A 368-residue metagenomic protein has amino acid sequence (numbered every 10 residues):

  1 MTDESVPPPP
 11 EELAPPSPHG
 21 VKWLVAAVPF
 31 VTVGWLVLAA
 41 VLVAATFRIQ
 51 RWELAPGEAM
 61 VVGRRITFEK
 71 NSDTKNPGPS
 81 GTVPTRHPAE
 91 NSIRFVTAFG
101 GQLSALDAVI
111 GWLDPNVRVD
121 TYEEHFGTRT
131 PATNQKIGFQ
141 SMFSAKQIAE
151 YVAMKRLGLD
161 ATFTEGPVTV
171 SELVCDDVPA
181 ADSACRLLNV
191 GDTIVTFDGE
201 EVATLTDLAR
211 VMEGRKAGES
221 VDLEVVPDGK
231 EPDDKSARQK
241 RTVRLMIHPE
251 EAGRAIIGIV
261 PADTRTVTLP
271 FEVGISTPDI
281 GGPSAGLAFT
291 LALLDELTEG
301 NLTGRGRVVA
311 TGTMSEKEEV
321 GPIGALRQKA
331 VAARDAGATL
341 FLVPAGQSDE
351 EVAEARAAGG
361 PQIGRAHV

Functional and structural regions predicted by a protein language model:
M1-L24, L113-E124: Terminal targeting segments of Actinobacterial cell-envelope proteins
K22-T46: Hydrophobic membrane-insertion alpha-helices, especially the h-region of bacterial N-terminal signal peptides
E53-H87, T97-G100, V119-D176, R244-A310: PDZ/PDZ-like peptide-tail recognition elements
F143, A149-T196, E200-A203, E318-G324 (+1 more regions): PDZ/PDZ-like domain segments forming the peptide/carboxylate-binding groove, activating on the N-terminal beta-strands
M154, A184, G191-I194, L223 (+4 more regions): Terminal peptide-recognition signature
T204-T206, P232-D233, E319-P322, S348-A357: Extracytoplasmic/secreted cell-surface and envelope-processing proteins
R210-G258, R356-R365: PDZ-domain C-terminal substructure recognizer with occasional recognition of PDZ-binding tails
E296-T298, V308, M314-A345, D349: Glycine- and Gly-Pro-enriched alpha-helical subdomains that act as flexible, kink-prone "lid/hinge" or packing modules
